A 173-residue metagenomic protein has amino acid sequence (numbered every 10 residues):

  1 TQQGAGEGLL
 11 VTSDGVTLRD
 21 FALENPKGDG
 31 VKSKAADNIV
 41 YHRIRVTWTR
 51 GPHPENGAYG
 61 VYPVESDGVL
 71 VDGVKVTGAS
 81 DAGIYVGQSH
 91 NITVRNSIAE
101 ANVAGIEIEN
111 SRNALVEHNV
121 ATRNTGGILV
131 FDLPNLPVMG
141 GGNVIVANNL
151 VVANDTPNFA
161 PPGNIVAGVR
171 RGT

Functional and structural regions predicted by a protein language model:
T1-Q2, S13-G15: Beta-solenoid repeat scaffold
Q2-L9, N25-K32, H53-E65, G78-Y85 (+3 more regions): Extracellular beta-strand/beta-solenoid scaffold signature
D14-N25, D37-G51, D67-A82, H90-A104 (+2 more regions): Right-handed parallel beta-helix
